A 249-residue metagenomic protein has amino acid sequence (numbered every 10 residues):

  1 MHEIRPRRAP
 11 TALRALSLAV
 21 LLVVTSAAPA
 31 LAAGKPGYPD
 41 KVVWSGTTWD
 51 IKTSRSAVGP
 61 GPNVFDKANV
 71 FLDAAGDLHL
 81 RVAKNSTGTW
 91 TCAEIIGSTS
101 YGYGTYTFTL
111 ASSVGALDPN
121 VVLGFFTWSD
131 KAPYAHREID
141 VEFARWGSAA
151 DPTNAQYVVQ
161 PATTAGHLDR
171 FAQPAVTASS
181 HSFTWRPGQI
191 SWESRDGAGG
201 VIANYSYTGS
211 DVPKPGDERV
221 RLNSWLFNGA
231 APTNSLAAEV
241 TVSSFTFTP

Functional and structural regions predicted by a protein language model:
M1-T11: N-terminal secretory signal peptides that target proteins for export/translocation
A15-S26: Bacterial N-terminal signal peptides
A28-A32: Sec/Tat signal peptide C-region and signal peptidase I cleavage site
A33-A116, L123, T127-P133, E138-G147 (+4 more regions): Low-complexity, Ser/Thr/Pro/Gly-rich disordered linker/stalk regions
C92-T99, G166-A172, G209-S210: Beta-strand-rich interaction surfaces with strong enrichment in secreted/lumenal proteins
Y106-F108, T177-W185, I190-S194: Short tryptophan-centered beta-strand motifs in secreted/extracellular beta-sheet-rich domains of glycan-recognition
Y134, F171-P174, Q189-F247: Aromatic sugar-binding interfaces of carbohydrate-active proteins
V158-A178: Short, aromatic/His-centered strand-loop micro-motif at the edge of beta-sheets
